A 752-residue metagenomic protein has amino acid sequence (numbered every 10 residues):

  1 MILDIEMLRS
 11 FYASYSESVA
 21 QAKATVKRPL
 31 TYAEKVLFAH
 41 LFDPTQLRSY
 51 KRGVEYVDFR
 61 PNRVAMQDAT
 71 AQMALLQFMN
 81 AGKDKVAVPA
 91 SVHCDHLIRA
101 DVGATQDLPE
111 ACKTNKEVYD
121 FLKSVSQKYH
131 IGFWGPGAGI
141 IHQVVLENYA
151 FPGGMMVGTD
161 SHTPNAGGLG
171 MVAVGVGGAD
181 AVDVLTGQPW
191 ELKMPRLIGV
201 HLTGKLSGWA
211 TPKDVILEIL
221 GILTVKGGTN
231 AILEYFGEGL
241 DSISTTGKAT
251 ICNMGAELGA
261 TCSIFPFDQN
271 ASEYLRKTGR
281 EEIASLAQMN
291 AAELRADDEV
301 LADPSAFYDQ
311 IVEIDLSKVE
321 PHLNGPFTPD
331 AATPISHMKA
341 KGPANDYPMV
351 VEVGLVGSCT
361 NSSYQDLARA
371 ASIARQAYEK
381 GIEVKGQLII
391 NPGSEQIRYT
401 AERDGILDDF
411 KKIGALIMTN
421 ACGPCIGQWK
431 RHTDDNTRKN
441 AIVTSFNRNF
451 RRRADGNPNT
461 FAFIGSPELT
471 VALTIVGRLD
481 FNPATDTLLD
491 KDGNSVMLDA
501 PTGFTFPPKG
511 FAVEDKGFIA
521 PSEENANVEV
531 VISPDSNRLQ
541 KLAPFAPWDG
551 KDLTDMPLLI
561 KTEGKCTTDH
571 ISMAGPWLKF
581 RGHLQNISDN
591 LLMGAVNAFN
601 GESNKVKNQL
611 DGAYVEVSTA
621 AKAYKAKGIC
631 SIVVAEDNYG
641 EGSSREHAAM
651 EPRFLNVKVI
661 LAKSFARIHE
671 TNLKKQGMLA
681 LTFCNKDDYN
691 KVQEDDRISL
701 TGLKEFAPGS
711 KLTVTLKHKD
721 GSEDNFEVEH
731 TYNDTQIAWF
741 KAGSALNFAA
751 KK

Functional and structural regions predicted by a protein language model:
L3-D4, D68, F151-A284, L416 (+3 more regions): Mobile "lid/hinge" segments at catalytic clefts and subdomain interfaces of large enzymes
L8-F11, Y15, A20-P195, R581-V633 (+1 more regions): Long, structured ligand/cofactor-binding scaffold of large enzymes
F42, Q46, K51-R60, A74 (+4 more regions): Terminal amphipathic helices with adjacent charged low-complexity linkers/tails
L47, E147, F151, I243-A249 (+7 more regions): Short glycine/threonine-rich loop-to-helix capping motif typified by GTGT followed within a few residues by an Asp-Pro
L76-N80, S305-A401, G405, E524-V659: Non-catalytic terminal/interface segments that mediate subunit docking, oligomerization, and allosteric communication
E379-W429, D435, S643, A649 (+3 more regions): Extended C-terminal subregions enriched in glycine
L488-T505, E670-W739, L746-A749: Acidic, glycine-rich flexible loop/linker segments
